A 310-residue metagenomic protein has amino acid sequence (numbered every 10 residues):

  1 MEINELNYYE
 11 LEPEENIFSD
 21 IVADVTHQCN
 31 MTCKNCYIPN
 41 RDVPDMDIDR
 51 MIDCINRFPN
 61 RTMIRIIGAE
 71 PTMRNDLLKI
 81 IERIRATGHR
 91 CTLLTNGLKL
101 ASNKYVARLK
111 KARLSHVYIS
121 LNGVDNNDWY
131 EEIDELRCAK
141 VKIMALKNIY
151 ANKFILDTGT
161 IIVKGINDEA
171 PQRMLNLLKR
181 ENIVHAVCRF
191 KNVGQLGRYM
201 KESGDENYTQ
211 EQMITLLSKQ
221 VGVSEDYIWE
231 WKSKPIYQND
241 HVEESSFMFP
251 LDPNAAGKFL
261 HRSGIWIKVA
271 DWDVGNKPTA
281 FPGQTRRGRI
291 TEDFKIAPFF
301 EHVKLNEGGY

Functional and structural regions predicted by a protein language model:
M1-N40, Y237-H241, S245, P250-G275 (+3 more regions): N-terminal pre-core extensions flanking Radical SAM catalytic domains
E2-N96, L100-K104, K111: Conserved alpha-helical substructure of the radical SAM core
I21-A23, I64-I66, C91-L93, V117-I119 (+2 more regions): Hydrophobic faces of well-ordered beta-strands that scaffold small-molecule active sites in alpha/beta enzyme cores
T32, N60, R113-L114, I155 (+1 more regions): Short loop/turn motifs at secondary-structure junctions
R57-P59, A107-R113, K147-A151, L178-R180: Acidic (Asp/Glu)-rich catalytic clusters
N122, E131-V274: Radical SAM enzyme [4Fe-4S]-AdoMet core and its adjacent flexible, acidic and glycine-rich loops/tails across
K277-T285: Short acidic, Pro/Gly- and aromatic-enriched capping/linker segments at domain boundaries
P282, P298-Y310: A short, polar/charged loop-to-alpha-helix boundary motif
